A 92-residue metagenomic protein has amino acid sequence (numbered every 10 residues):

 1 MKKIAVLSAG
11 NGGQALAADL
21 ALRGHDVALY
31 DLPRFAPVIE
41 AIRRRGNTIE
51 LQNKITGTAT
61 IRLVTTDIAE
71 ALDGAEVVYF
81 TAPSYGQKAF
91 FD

Functional and structural regions predicted by a protein language model:
M1-N53: NAD(P)+-binding Rossmann beta1-loop-alpha1 motif at the extreme N-terminus of oxidoreductases
K2, I61, V77: Short, flexible active-site loop motifs that bind/organize anionic cofactors or intermediates
A5-N11, G57-I61, A89: Short, functional N-terminal and low-complexity linear motifs
K54-I55, T60-G74: Short acidic low-complexity segments
Y79-F80, S84-D92: Rossmann-like NAD(P)(H) cofactor-binding subdomain of soluble oxidoreductases
